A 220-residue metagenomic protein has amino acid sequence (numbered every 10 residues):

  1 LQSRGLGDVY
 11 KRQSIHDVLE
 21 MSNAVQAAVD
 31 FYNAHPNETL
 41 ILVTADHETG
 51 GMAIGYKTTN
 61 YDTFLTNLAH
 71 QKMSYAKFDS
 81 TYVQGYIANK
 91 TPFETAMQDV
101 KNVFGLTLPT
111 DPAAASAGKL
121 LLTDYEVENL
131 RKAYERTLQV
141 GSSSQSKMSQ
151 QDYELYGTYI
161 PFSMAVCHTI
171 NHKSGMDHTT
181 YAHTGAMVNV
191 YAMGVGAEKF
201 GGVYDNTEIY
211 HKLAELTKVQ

Functional and structural regions predicted by a protein language model:
L1-L6, Y10: Single conserved hydrophobic/aromatic residue that forms the stacking wall/gate of nucleotide- or nucleobase-binding
R4, T44-E48, G55, A192-V195 (+1 more regions): Active-site-proximal beta-strand/loop segments in catalytic clefts of secreted hydrolases
G7-D8, G50-I54, Y61, K199-G201: Extracytoplasmic/secreted cell-surface and envelope-processing proteins
K11-V18: Glycine-rich tight-turn/loop motif centered on a GG-T
H16, N23-A34, A197-F200, N206-I209 (+2 more regions): Soluble secreted/lumenal catalytic domains with histidine-centered metal-binding or acid-base catalytic motifs
D17, K57-S80: Acidic, Ser/Thr-rich peripheral helices and adjacent loops at domain boundaries
V25-N60: Metal-dependent active-site segment of extracytoplasmic phospho-/sulfohydrolases and closely related
A76-H211, L216: Active-site neighborhoods of enzymes that stabilize oxyanions during catalysis
